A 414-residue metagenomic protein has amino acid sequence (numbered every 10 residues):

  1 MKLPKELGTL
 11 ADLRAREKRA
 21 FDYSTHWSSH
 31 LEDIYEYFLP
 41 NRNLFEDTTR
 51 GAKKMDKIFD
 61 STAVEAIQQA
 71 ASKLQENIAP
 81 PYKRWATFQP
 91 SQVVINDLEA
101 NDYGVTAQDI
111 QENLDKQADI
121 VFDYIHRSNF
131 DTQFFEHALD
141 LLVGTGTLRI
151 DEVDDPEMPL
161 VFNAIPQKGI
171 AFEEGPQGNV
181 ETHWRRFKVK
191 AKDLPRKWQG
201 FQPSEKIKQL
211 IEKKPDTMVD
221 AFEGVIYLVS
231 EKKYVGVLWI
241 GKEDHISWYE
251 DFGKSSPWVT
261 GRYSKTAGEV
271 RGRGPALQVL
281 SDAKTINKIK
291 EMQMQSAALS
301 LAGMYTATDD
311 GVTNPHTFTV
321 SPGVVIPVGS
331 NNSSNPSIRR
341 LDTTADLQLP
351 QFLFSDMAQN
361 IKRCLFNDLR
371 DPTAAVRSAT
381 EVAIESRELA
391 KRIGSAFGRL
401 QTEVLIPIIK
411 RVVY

Functional and structural regions predicted by a protein language model:
M1, M55, M158, M218 (+5 more regions): Detector for methionine-enriched segments
M1-L210: Extended, helix-rich architectural segments
K5, R14-R19, R42, R50 (+16 more regions): Arginine residue identity/basic-tract feature
D12-A15, F21, D151-P322: Structured, contiguous alpha/beta core segments that scaffold functional sites
L74-V94, E99-Q111, G253-W258, A307-Y414: Long amphipathic alpha-helical segments
E112-D115, D119-F130, D140, T147 (+12 more regions): A broad, structural surface signal
L114-I120, D131, S255, R271-A276 (+3 more regions): A generic short-segment signal for beta-strand/edge and adjacent turn/coil regions
T132-L141, D151-D154, A297-D309, N367-R377: Short coil/turn segments at secondary-structure boundaries
